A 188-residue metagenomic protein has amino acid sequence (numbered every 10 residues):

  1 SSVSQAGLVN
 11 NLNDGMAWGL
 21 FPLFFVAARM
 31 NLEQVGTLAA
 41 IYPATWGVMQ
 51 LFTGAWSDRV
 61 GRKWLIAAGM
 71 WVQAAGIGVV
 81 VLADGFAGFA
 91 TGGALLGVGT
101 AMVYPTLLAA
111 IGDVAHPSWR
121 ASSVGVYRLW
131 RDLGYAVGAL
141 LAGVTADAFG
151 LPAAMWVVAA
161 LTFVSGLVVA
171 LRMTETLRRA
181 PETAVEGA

Functional and structural regions predicted by a protein language model:
S1-M16, A94: Pair of pore-lining "gating" transmembrane helices in MFS-fold secondary transporters
G19-Q34: Short amphipathic helix-loop junctions that connect adjacent transmembrane helices in Major Facilitator Superfamily/SLC
P43-L51, Y135-A136: Residue-level signature of mid-helix packing/kink "hotspots" within the transmembrane helices of 12-pass Major
M49-G61, A146-D147: Helix-to-loop junctions at the C-terminal end of transmembrane segments in multipass secondary transporters
W64-V79, A159: Structural signature of the two symmetry-related core transmembrane helices
G76, A87-L95: Paired small-residue
M102-A115: Intracellular juxtamembrane helix-capping segments at the cytosolic ends of symmetry-related transmembrane helices
V144-T162: A membrane-interface helix-boundary motif in multi-pass transporters
